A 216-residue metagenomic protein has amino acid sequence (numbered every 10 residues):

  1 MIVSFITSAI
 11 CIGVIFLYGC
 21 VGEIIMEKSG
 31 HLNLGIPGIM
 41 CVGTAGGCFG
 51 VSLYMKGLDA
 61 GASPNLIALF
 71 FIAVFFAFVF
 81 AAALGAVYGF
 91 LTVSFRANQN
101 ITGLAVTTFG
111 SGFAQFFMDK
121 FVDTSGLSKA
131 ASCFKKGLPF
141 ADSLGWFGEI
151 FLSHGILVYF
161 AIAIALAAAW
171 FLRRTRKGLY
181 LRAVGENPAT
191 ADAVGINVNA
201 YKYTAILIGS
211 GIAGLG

Functional and structural regions predicted by a protein language model:
M1-S8, G61-F71, W146-L157: Interfacial loop-to-helix junctions that mark the boundaries of transmembrane helices in multi-pass membrane
F5-G57, V74, A82-N100: Single transmembrane alpha-helix segments in multi-pass membrane proteins
G13-V14, V21, F109, F113 (+3 more regions): Hydrophobic/aromatic residues within the transmembrane alpha-helices of Major Facilitator Superfamily
I24-H31, K56-A60, A97, K120-L127 (+2 more regions): Transmembrane helix-loop junctions in multipass membrane proteins, especially transporters and channels
M40, T44-A45, A81, T107-S111 (+3 more regions): Residue-level recognition of pore/gate-forming positions within transmembrane alpha-helices of multi-pass
A60-S111, A163: Alpha-helical transmembrane segments within multi-pass membrane transporters and channels
G110-R174: Transmembrane helix-bundle core of multi-pass membrane transporters and related energy-transducing complexes
F151-G216: Helix-loop-helix "hairpin" substructures at the membrane interface of multi-pass membrane proteins
